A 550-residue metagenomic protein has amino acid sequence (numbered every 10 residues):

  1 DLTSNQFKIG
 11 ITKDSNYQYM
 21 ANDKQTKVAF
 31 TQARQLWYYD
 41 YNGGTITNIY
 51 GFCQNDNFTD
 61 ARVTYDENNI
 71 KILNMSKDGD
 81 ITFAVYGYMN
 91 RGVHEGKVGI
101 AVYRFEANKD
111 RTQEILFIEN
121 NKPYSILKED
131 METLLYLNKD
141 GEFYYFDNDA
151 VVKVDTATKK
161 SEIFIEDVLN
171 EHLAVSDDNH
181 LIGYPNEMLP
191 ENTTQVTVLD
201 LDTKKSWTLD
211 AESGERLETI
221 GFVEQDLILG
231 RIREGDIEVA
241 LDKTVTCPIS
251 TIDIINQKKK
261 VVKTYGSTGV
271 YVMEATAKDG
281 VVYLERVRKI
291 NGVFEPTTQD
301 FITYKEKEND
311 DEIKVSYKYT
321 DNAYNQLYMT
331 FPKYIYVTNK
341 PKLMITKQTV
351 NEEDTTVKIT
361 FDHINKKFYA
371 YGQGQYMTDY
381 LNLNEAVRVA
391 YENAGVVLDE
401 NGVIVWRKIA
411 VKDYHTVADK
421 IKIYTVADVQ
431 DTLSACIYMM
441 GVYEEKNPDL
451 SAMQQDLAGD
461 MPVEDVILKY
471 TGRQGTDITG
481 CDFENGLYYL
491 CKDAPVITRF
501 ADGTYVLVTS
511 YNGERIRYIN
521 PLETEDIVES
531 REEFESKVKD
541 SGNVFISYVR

Functional and structural regions predicted by a protein language model:
D1-I11, Q32-T64, G92-I126, F146-E166 (+4 more regions): Surface-exposed loop/turn elements that mediate protein-protein interactions on large endomembrane-trafficking
Q6-M20, N57-N74, N121-Y136, E166-D177 (+3 more regions): Repeated scaffold domains used in trafficking and secretory/extracellular systems, primarily beta-propellers
V28, I81-F83, F143, L181-I182 (+1 more regions): Hydrophobic beta-strand positions that form the internal "hydrophobic ladder" of WD40/Gbeta-like beta-propeller blades
T31, Y39, A84-Y86, F146 (+4 more regions): Residue-level marker for isolated small/hydroxyl-bearing positions within beta-strands of beta-sheet-rich domains
Q32, K139, D147-D149, A157 (+5 more regions): Short loop/turn segments that connect beta-strands within the blades of beta-propeller domains, predominantly WD40
K77-D78, V387: Expand to "…catalyze enediolate/carbanion chemistry for C-C bond making/breaking, isomerization, decarboxylation
E171-D177, P190-E191, L217-D242, C247 (+1 more regions): Loop/turn-rich, solvent-exposed surfaces of beta-rich toroidal or solenoidal domains
H415-R550: Conserved active-site-adjacent core of cysteine acyl-enzyme catalytic domains
